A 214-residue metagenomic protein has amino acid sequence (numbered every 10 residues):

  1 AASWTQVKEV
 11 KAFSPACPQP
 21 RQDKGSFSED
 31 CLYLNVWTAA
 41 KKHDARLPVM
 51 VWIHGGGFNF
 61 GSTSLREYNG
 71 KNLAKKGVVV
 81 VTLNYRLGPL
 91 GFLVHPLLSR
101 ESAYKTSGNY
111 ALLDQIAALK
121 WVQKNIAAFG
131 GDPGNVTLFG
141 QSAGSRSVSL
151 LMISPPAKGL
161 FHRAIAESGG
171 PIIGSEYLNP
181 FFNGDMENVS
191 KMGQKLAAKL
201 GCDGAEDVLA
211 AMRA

Functional and structural regions predicted by a protein language model:
A1-L113, P133: Non-catalytic accessory segments of hydrolases
S3-Q22, R100-S107, A117, N135 (+1 more regions): Mature extracellular catalytic domain of secreted serine hydrolases with alpha/beta-hydrolase catalytic cores
N35, I116-K124: Core alpha-helical elements of the protein kinase catalytic domain, predominantly the helix directly N-terminal
T38-R46, K124-D132, P155-K158, D203: Surface-exposed acidic, glycine-flexible loop patches that form ligand/cofactor-binding and adhesion interfaces
L47-P48, S107, V122, A128-S142: Alpha/beta-hydrolase fold nucleophile elbow
F58, G140-L150: Glycine-rich nucleophile elbow surrounding the catalytic serine of serine-hydrolase chemistry
R86-P89, F139-A143: Short, solvent-exposed turn/loop segments enriched in Gly/Ser/Thr/Pro and often Arg
